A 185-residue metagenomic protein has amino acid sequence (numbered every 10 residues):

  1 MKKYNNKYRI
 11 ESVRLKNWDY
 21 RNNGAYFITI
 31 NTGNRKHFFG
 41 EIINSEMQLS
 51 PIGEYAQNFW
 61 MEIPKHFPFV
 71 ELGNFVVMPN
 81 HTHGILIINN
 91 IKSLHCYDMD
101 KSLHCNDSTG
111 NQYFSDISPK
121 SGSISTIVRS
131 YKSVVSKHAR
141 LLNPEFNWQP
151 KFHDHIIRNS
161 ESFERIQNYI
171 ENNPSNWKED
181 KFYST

Functional and structural regions predicted by a protein language model:
M1-T185: Short catalytic/metal-binding and nucleic-acid-binding patches
